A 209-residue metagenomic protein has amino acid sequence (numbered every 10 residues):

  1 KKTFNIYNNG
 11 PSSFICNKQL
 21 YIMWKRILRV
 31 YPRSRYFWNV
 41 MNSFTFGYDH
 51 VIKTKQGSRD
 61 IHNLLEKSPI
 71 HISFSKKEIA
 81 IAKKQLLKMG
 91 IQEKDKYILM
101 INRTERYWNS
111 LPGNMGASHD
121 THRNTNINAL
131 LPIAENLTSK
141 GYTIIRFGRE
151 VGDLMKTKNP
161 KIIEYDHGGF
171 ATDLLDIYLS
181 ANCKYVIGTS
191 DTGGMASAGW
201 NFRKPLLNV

Functional and structural regions predicted by a protein language model:
K1, N124-P132, S180, G188: Well-ordered, non-membrane alpha-helical segments in soluble/globular domains
K1-A80: Secretory-pathway glycan-assembly enzymes, especially type II membrane glycosyltransferases that use nucleotide-sugar
T3-N8, I98-I101, T143-G148, G188 (+1 more regions): A structural signal for short, well-ordered beta-strand segments and their strand-loop junctions that often border
I15-L20, L111, K156-K158, S197-F202: A short acidic (Asp/Glu
R59-D60, K77-L99, R103-T104, N109-G113: Nucleotide-sugar donor-binding and catalytic loop/hinge architecture of NDP-sugar-dependent glycosyltransferases
S68-I70, N114-H122: Surface-exposed cleft-lining segments at the edges of enzyme active sites
D95, M100-N109, N114, I127-D173: Catalytic donor nucleotide-activated moiety binding site of glycosyltransferases and closely related
D176-V209: A donor-sugar binding/catalytic signature common to diverse glycosyltransferases and related nucleotide-sugar
